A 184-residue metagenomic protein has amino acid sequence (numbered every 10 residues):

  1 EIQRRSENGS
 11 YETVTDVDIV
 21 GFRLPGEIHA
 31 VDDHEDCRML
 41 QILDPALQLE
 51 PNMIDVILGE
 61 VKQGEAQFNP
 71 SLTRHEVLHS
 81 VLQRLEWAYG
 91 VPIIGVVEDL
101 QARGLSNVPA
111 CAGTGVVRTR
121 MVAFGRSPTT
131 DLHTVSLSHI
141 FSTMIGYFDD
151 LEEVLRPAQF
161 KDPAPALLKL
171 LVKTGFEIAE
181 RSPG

Functional and structural regions predicted by a protein language model:
E1-G184: Intrinsically disordered, low-complexity Ser/Thr/Pro/Gly-rich regulatory segments
